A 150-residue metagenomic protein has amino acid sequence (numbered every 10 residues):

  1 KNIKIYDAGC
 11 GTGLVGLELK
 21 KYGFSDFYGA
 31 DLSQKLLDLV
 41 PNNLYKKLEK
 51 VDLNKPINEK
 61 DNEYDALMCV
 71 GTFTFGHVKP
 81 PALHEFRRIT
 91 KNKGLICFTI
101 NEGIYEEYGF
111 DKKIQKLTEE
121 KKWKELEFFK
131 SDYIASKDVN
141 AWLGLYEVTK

Functional and structural regions predicted by a protein language model:
K1-N2: Conserved alpha-helix/loop element of class I SAM-dependent methyltransferases that forms part of the SAM/SAH-binding
Y6-P56: Class I SAM-dependent methyltransferase SAM/SAH-binding core
K55-L67: A short acidic, Gly/Pro-enriched loop at the edge of an enzyme's catalytic core that lines a small-molecule cofactor
C69-F73, T99: Residues lining the SAM
P81-N92: A short glycine-rich, Lys/Arg-flanked "PGG" loop and its adjoining helix->strand segment in the class I
K93-N101: Conserved beta-strand signature within the Rossmann-like core of class I S-adenosyl-L-methionine
Y108-F129: Conserved Class I S-adenosyl-L-methionine
Y133-K150: Core SAM-dependent methyltransferase catalytic element
